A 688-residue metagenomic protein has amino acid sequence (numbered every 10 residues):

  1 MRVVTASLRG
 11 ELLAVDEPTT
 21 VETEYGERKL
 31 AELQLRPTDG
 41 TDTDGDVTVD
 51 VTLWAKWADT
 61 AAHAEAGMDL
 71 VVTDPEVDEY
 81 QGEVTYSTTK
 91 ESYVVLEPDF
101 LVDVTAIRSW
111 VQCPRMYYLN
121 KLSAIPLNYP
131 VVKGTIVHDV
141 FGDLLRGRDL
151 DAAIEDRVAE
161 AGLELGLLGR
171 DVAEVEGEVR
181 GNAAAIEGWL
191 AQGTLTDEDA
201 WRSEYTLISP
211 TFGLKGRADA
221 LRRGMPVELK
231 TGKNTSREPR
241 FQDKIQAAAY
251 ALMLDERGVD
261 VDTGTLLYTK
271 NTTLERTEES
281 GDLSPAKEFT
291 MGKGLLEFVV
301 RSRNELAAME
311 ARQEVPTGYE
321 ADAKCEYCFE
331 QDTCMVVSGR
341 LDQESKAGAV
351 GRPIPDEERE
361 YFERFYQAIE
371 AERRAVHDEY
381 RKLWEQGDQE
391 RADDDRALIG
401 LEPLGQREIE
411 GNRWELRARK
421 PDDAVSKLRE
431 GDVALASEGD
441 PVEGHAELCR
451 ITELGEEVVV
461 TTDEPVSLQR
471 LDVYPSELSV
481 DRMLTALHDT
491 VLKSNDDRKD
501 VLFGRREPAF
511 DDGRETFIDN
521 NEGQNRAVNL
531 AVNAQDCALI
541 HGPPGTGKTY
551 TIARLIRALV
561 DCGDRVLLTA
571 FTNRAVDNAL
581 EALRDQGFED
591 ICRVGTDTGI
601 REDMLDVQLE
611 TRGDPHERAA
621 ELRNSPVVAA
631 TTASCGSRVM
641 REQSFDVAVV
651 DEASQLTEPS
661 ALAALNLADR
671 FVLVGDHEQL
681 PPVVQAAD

Functional and structural regions predicted by a protein language model:
M1-E27, Q331-P441: Accessory interdomain/linker segments of ATP-dependent helicases and helicase-like nucleic-acid enzymes that mediate
M1-M68, P75-K90, P98-L101, T211 (+2 more regions): Single-stranded nucleic-acid-binding OB-fold domains
K29, T38-A66, A200-N304, V425-S426: Mg2+/Mn2+-dependent nuclease catalytic core
D59-A218, I245: Metal-dependent nuclease catalytic cores that hydrolyze phosphodiester bonds in DNA/RNA, characterized by
V111-Y117, S302-G351: Cysteine-cluster motifs in flexible loop/terminal segments that predominantly coordinate metals
T272-F289, K293, F298-L306, E430-N520 (+4 more regions): Pre-ATPase regulatory/linker segments immediately N-terminal to the P-loop/RecA-like helicase/translocase core
P465-V628: ASCE P-loop NTPase motor cores of helicases and related translocases
C562-D564, A570-R574, Q586, R618-A619 (+3 more regions): Conserved helicase motor core of SF1/SF2 NTP-dependent helicases
